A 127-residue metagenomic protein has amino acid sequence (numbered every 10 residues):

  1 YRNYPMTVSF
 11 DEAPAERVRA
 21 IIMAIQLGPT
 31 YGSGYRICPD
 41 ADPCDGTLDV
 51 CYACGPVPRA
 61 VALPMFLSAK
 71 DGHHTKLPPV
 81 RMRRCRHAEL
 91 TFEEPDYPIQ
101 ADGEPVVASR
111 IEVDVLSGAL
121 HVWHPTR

Functional and structural regions predicted by a protein language model:
Y1-R127: Long C-terminal subdomains/extensions of small-metabolite kinases
